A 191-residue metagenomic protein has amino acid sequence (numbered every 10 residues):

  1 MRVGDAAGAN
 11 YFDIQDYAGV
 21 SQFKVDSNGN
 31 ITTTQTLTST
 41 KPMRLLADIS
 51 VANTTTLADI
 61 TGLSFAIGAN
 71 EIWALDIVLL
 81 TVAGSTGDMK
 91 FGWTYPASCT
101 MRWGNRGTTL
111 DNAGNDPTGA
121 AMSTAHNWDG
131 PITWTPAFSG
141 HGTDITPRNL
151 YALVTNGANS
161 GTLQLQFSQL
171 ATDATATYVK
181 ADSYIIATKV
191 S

Functional and structural regions predicted by a protein language model:
M1-T36, A83-G87, Y95-M101, R106-P117: Trimeric beta-solenoid/beta-helix "fiber body" segments of extracellular/virion adhesins and depolymerases
T40-S191: Surface-exposed molecular-recognition determinants
